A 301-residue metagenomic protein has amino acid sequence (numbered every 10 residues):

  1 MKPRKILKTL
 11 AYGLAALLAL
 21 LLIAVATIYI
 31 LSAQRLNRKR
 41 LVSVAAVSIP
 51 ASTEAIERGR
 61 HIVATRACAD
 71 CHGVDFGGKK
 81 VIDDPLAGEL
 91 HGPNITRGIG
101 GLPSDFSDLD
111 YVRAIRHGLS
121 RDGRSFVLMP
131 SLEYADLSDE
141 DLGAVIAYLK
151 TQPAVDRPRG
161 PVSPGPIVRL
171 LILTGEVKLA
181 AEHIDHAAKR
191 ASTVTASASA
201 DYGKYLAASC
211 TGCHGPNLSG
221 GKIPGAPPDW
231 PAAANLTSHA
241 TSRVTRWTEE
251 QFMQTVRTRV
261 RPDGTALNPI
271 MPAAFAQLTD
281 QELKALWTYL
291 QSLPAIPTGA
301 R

Functional and structural regions predicted by a protein language model:
K2-L41: N-terminal type II signal-anchor transmembrane helix that functions as the membrane-insertion/stop-transfer segment
K39-A64, G175-A207: Electrostatic cytochrome c docking/interface patches
E57-S104: Extracytoplasmic/periplasmic/luminal assembly and interaction segments in envelope/secretory/respiratory proteins
G59, T65-D75, Y111, V145 (+5 more regions): The canonical Cys-X-X-Cys-His
C71-G77, R116, P130, K150-T151 (+3 more regions): Detector for the c-type heme attachment site
H91-P103, H117-E140, P161-S163, A234-S242 (+2 more regions): Axial heme c-ligation environment in periplasmic c-type cytochrome domains
D108-R116, D139, G143-I146, E249-R257 (+2 more regions): An amphipathic alpha-helix signature
R157-T174: Extended, well-folded interaction surfaces typified by the phenylalanyl-tRNA synthetase beta subunit core
